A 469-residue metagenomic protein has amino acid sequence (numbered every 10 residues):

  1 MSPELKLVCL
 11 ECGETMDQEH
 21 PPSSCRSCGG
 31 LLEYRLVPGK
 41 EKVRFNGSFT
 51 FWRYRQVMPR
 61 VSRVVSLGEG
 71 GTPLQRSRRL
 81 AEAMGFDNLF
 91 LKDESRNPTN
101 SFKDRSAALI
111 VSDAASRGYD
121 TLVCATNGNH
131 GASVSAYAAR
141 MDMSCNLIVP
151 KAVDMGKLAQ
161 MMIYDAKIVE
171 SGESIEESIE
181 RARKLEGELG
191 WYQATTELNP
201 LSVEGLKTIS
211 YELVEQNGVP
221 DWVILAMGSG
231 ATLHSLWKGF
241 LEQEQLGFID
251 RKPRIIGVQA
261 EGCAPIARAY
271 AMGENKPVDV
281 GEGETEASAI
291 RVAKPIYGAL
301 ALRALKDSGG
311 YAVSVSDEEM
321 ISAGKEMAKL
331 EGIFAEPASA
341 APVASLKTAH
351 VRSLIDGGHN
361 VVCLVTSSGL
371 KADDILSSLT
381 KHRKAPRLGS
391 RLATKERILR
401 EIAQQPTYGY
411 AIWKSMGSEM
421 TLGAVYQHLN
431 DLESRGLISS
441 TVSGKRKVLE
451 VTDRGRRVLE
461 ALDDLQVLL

Functional and structural regions predicted by a protein language model:
M1-S390, L465: PLP-dependent amino-acid enzyme catalytic core
S390, E396, R400-A403, R456-L469: Amphipathic alpha-helical dimerization/coiled-coil segments that flank or bridge DNA-binding/regulatory modules
T407-M416: Short acidic, hydrophobic short linear motifs in intrinsically disordered regions
K414, Q427, D431, R457: DNA-binding alpha-helical recognition surfaces that contact promoter or target DNA
E419-S434: Short amphipathic alpha-helical interaction segments
V442-V448: Short, Lys/Arg-rich nucleic-acid/phosphate-binding segment
V448-G455: Accessory beta->alpha helical hairpin/"wing" motif in late/C-terminal subdomains of nucleic-acid enzymes
